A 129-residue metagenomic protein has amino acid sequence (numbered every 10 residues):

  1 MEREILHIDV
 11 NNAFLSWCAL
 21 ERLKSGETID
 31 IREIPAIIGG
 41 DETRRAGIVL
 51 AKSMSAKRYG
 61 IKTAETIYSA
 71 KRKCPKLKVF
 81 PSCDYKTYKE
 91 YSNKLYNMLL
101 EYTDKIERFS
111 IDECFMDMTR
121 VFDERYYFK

Functional and structural regions predicted by a protein language model:
M1-K129: Gly/Gly-Pro- and Ser/Thr-rich, intrinsically disordered tail segments characteristic of DNA damage-repair and tolerance
